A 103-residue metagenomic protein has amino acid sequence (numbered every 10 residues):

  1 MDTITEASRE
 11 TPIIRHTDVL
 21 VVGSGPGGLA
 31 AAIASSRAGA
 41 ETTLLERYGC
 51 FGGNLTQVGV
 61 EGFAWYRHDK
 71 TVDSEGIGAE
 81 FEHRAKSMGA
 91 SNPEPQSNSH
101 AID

Functional and structural regions predicted by a protein language model:
M1, E6-S8, H16, A34 (+2 more regions): Conserved N-terminal/central alpha/beta ligand/cofactor-binding core
T11-G25, T43: Beta1/beta-strand and adjacent pyrophosphate-binding region of the FAD-binding site in flavoprotein oxidoreductases
G28: N-terminal Rossmann-fold NAD(P) dinucleotide-binding loop
